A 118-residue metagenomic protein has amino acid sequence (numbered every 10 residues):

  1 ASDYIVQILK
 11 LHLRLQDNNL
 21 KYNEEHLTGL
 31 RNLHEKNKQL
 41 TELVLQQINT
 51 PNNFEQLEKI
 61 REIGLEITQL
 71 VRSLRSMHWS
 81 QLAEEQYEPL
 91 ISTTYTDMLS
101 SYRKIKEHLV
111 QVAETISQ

Functional and structural regions predicted by a protein language model:
A1-Q118: Cytosolic, long alpha-helical scaffolding segments
